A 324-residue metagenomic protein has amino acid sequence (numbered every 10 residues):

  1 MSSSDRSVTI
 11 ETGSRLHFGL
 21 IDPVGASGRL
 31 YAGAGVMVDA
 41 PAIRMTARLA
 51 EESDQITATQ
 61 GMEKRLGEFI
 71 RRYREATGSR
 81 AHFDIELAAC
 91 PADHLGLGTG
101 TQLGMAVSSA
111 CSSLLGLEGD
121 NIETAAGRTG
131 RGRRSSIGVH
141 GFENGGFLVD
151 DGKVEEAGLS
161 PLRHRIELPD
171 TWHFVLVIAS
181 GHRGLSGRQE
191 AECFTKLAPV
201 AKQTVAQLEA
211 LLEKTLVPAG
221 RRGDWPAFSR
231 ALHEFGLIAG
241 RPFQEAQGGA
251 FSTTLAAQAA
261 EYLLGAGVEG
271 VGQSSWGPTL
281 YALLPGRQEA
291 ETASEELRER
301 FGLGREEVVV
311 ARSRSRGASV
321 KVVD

Functional and structural regions predicted by a protein language model:
M1-E11, G19, A26-R29, D120-E269 (+1 more regions): ATP-dependent small-molecule kinase catalytic core of the GHMP/sugar-kinase superfamily and closely related
M1-L95, T99, S112-N121, R133 (+2 more regions): ATP-binding N-lobe of GHMP and related small-molecule kinases
V38-A40, G100, L168-F174: Short Pro/Gly-enriched coil loops immediately N-terminal to beta-strands
V38-A40, S79, L264, G272-W276: A structural signal for short secondary-structure junctions
T46-R48, V268-S274: Short, flexible, solvent-exposed loop/turn segments with mixed acidic/basic and small polar residues
L97-N121, G141-G152: DPxDG-like acidic metal-binding loop motif
G249, S274-Y281: Small/polar glycine-rich anion-binding or flexible loop at a beta-alpha turn
